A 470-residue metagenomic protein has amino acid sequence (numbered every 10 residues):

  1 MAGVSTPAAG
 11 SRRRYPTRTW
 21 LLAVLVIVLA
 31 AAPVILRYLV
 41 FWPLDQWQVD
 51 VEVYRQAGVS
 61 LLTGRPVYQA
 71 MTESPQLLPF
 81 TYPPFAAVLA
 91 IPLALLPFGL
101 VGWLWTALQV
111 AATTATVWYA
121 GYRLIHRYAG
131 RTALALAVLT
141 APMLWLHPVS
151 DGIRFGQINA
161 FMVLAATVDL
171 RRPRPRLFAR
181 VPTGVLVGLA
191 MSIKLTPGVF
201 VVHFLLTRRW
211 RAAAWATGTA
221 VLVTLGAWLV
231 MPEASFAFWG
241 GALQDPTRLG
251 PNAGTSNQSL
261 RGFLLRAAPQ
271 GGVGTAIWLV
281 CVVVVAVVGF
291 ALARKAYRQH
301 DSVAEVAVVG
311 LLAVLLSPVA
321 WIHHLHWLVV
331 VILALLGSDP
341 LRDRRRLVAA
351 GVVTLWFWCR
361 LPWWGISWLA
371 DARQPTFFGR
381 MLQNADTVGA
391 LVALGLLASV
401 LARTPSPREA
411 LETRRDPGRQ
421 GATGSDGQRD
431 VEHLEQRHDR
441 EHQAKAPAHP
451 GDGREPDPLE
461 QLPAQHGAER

Functional and structural regions predicted by a protein language model:
M1-P7, L459, R470: Acidic/Ser-Thr/Pro-Gly-rich, low-complexity N-terminal segments of Actinobacterial cell-envelope proteins
A2-V181, T207-H323, S338, Q374-L382 (+1 more regions): Primarily membrane-embedded glycan-assembly and transfer machineries that use lipid-linked glycans
R180-F204, V309-L316: Membrane-interface alpha helices of multi-pass inner-membrane proteins
A234-G240, H326-V330, R346, L369-A372: A cytosolic-side transmembrane-helix exit/cap motif
I322-L336: Hydrophobic/aromatic-rich transmembrane helices and adjacent perimembrane loops
L336-P417, R470: Aromatic-enriched
E412-R470: Short, strongly patterned local motifs
